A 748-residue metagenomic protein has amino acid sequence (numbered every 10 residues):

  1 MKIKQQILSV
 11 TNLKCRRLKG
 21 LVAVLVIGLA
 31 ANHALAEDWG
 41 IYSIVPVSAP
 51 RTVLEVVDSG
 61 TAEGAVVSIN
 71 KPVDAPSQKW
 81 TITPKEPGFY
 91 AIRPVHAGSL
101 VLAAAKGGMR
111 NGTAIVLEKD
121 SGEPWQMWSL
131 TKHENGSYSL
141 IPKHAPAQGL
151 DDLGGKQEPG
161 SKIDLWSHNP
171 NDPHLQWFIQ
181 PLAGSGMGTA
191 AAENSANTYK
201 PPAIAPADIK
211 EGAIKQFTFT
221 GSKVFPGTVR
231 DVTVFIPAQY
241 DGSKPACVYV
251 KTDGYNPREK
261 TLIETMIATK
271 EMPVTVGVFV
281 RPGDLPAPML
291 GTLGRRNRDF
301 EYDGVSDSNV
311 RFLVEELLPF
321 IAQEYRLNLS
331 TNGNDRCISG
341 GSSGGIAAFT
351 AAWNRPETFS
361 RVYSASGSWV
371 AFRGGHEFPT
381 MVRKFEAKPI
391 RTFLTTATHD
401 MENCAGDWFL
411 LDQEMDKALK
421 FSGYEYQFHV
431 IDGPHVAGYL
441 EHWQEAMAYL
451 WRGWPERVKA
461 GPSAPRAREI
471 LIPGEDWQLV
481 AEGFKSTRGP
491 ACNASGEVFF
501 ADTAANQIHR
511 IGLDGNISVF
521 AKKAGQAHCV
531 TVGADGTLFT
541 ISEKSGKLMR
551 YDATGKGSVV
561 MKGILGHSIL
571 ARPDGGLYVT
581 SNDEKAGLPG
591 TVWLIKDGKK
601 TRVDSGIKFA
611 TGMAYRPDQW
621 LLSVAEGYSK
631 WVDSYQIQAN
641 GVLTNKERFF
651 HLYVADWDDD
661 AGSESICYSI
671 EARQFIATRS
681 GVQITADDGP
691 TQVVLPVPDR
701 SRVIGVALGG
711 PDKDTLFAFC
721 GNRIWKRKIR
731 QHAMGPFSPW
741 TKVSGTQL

Functional and structural regions predicted by a protein language model:
A36-M187: Lectin-like carbohydrate-binding module/patch detector with strong preference for beta-trefoil
M187-K459: Non-catalytic cap/lid and distal C-terminal segments of serine-dependent acyl enzymes
A460-D476: Blade/loop signatures of beta-propeller domains
W477-A481, N516-A521, K556-M561, K599-D604 (+2 more regions): A short beta-strand motif characteristic of beta-propeller blades
E482-E497, K523-S542, G546-K547, G563-T591 (+3 more regions): Beta-rich, blade/repeat-based domains predominating in secreted/periplasmic proteins but also intracellular
T503, E543, N582-E584, G627 (+5 more regions): Short loop/turn segments immediately following the C-termini of beta-strands
Y635-V642, I729-G735: Short loop/turn segments immediately following beta-strands, especially the blade-tip and inter-blade linker loops
A707-L748: Blade-level signature of beta-propeller repeat domains, shared across WD40, Kelch, NHL, RCC1 and BNR/Asp-box propellers
